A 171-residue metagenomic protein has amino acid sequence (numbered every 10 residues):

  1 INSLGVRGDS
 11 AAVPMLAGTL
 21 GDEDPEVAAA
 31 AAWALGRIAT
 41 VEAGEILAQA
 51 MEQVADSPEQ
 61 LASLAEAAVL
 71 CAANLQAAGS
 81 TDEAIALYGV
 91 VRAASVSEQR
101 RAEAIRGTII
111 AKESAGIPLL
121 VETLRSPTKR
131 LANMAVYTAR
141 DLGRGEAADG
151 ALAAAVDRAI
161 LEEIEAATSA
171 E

Functional and structural regions predicted by a protein language model:
I1-S10, P14-G21, E26-T40, Q49 (+7 more regions): Structural detector for internal amphipathic alpha-helices that build alpha-solenoid repeat scaffolds
V96: Peptidyl-prolyl cis-trans isomerase
